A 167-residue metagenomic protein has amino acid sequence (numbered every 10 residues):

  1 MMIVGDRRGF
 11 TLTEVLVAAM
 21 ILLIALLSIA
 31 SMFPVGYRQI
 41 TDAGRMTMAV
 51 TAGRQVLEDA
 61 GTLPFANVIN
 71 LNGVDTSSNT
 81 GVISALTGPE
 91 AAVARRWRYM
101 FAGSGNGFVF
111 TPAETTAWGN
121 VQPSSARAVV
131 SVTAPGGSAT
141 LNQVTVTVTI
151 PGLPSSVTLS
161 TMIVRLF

Functional and structural regions predicted by a protein language model:
M1, G5, A43, A94 (+1 more regions): Generic N-terminal leader/processing signal
M1-F10, F167: N-terminal leader/signal peptides at the extreme start of proteins
I3, P34-Y37, R98, G107-V109: Glycine-centered secondary-structure boundary/capping sites
G5, E14, S138: Residue-level marker of regulatory loop/turn positions in helix-turn-helix DNA-binding domains and in histidine
F10-R54: Aliphatic-rich helix starts adjacent to a transmembrane/signal segment
T47-F167: Low-complexity, Gly/Pro-rich coil/beta segments used as flexible assembly/activation regions
